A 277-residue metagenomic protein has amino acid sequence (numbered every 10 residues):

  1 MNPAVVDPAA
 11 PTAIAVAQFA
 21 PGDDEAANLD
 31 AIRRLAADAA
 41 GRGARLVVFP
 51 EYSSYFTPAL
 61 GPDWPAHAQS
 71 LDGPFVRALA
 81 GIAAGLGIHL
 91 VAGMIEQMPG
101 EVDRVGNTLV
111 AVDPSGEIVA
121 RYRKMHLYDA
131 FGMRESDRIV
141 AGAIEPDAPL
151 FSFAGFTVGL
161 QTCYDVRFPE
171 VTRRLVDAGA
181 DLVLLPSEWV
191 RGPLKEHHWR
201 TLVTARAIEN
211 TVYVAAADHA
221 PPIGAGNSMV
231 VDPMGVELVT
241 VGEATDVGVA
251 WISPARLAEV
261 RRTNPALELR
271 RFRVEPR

Functional and structural regions predicted by a protein language model:
M1-L46: N-terminal glycine-/serine-/threonine-rich phosphate-binding loop
V5-I14, L150-G159, L182: Beta-strand-turn-beta hairpins that frame and shape the catalytic cleft of phosphate-ester-processing enzymes
A15, V110-V112, M229, G248-A250: Conserved hydrophobic/aromatic positions in well-ordered beta-strands
E25, R33-S115, R121, R191-I208: Cys-nucleophile CN-hydrolase/nitrilase-fold catalytic domain and related Cys-dependent amidase chemistry that acts on
Y55-A59, A130, E259: Short acidic/His/Gly/Ser-rich catalytic and metal-binding motifs that mark active-site loops of diverse hydrolases
L71-V91, C163-G248: CN hydrolase (nitrilase-like) catalytic-core segments centered on the catalytic cysteine and neighboring Lys/Glu
G100-A178, R191-T201, A205, R262-A266 (+1 more regions): Active-site catalytic loop in hydrolytic enzyme cores
K124-Y128, E243-V247, I252: A short acidic/small-residue loop/turn micro-motif
